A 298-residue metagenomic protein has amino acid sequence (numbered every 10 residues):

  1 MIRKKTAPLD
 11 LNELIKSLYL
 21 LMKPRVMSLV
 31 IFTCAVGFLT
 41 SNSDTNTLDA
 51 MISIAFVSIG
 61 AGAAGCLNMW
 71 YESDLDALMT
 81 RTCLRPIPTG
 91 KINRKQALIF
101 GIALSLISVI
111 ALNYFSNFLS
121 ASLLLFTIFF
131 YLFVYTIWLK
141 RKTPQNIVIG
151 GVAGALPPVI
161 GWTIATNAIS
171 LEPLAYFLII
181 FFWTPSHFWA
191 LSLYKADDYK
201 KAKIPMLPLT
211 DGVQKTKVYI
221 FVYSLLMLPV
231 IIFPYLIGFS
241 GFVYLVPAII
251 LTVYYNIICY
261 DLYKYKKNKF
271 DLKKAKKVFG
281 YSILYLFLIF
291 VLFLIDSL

Functional and structural regions predicted by a protein language model:
I2-E13, Y71-I92, W189-T216: Cytosolic, membrane-interface loops and tails of multi-pass inner-membrane proteins
L29-A35, R85-P88, V148-A165, Q214 (+1 more regions): Small-residue-rich segments of transmembrane alpha-helices in multi-pass membrane proteins, especially helix faces
F32-S73, R81, S105, V109 (+2 more regions): Membrane-embedded alpha-helical segments that form the functional core of polytopic membrane enzymes, especially those
D74, F130-T143, Y194, P205 (+1 more regions): C-terminal ends of transmembrane helices
R81-S122, G212-L236: Multi-pass membrane catalytic core of lipid/isoprenoid biosynthesis enzymes
R94-I164: Intramembrane alpha-helical segments
V159-I169, L226-P234, L284-L298: Hydrophobic alpha-helical transmembrane segments in multi-pass integral membrane proteins
I257-L288: Interfacial loop-to-transmembrane junctions
